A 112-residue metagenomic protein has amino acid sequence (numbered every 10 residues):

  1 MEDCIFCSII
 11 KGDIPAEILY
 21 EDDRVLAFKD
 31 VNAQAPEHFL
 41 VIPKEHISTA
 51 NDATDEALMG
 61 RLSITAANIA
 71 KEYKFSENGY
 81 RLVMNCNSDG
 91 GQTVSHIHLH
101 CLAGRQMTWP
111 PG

Functional and structural regions predicted by a protein language model:
M1-G112: HIT superfamily nucleotide-processing domains
